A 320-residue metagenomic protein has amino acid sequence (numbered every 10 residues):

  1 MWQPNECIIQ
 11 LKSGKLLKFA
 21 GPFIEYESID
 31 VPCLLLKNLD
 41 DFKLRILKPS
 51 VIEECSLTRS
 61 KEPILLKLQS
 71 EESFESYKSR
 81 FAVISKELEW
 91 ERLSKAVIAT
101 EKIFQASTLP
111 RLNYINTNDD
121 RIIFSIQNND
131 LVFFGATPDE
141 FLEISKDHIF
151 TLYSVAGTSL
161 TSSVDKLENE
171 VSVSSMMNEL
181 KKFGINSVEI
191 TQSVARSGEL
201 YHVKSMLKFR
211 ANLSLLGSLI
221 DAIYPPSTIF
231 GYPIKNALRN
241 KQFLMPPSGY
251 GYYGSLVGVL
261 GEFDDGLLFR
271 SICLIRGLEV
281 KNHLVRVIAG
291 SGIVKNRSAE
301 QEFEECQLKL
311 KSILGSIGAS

Functional and structural regions predicted by a protein language model:
M1-K15, C55-L109: Terminal domain-start leader segments
M1-K43: An N-terminal JmjN-like helical accessory module and its immediate linker preceding a catalytic domain
W2-E6, K12-S13, I98-N169, N186 (+2 more regions): An anion-binding catalytic pocket shared by soluble metabolic enzymes
I8-I9, L44-E54: N-terminal leader/transition segments
L16-L17, I24, T158-S159, I293-K295: Short, surface-exposed beta-strand-loop junctions and turns on beta-sheet-rich folds
P49-E75, S79-A82, F104-Q105, I149-P247 (+1 more regions): Contiguous alpha-helical scaffold segments within structured protein domains that host functional hotspots
S94-A99, S125-D130, G217-S218, I234 (+1 more regions): Short coil/turn segments at secondary-structure boundaries
L213-S320: Conserved hydrophobic core element of enzyme catalytic domains
